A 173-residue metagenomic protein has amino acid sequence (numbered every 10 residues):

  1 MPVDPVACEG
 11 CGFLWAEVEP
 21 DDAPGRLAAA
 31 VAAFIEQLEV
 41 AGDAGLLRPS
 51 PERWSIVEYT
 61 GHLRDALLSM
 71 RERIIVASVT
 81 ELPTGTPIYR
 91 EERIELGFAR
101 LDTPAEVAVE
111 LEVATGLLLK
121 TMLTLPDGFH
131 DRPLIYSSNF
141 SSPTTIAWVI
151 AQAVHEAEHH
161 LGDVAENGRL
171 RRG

Functional and structural regions predicted by a protein language model:
M1-A29: Terminal targeting/low-complexity segments that flank the catalytic cores of oxidoreductases
M1-P5, D43-I94, H130-G173: Short, contiguous alpha-helical
A7-G12, D22-A23, Q37-E39, L82 (+1 more regions): Short acidic/polar alpha-helix capping motifs at helix-coil junctions
W15-E19, E92-V107, N139-A147: Acidic/His metal-coordination segments adjacent to aromatic residues that form catalytic metal sites in metalloenzymes
P20, L27, E52-I56, L63 (+3 more regions): Hydrophobic alpha-helical segments and helix-packing faces
P20-D22, T80, T121-M122: A broad, low-specificity signal for short, low-complexity segments enriched in glycine/proline and polar/charged
P24-L27, I56, P104-L111, I146 (+1 more regions): Hydrophobic packing residues in well-ordered alpha-helices of helical domains and bundles
R26-V31, I35-V40, R93-P133: Acidic/histidine-rich alpha-helical segments that form the ligand environment of transition-metal centers
